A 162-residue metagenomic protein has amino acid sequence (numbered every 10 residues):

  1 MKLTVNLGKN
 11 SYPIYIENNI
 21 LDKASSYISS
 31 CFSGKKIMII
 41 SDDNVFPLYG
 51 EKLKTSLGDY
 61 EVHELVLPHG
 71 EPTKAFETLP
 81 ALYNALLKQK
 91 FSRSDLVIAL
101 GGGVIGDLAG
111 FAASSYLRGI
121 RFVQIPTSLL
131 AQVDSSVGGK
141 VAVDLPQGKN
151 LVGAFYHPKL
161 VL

Functional and structural regions predicted by a protein language model:
M1-L96: ATP/NTP phosphate-donor binding region
Y15, F111-L162: A glycine/threonine-rich phosphate-anchoring loop and its flanking beta-alpha core in nucleotide/phosphate-binding
L53, A109-A112: Hydrophobic residues within alpha-helices that form the first helical element adjacent to the glycine-rich loop
R93, A99-L100, S128-L129: Generic hydrophobic-segment detector
G103: Acidic-aromatic/histidine active-site loop/patch
G106: Catalytic nucleophile loop
